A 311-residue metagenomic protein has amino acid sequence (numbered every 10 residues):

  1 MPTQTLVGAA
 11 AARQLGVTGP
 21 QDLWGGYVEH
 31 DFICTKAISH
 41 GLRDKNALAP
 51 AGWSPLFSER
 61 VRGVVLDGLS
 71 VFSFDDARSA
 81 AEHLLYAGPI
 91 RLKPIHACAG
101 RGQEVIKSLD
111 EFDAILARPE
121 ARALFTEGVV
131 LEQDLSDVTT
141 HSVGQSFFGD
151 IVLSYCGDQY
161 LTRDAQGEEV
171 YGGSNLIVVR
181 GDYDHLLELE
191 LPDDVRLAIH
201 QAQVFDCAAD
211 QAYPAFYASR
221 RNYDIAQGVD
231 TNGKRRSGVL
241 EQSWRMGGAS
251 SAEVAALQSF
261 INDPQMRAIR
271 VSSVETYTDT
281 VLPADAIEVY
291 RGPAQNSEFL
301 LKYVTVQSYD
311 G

Functional and structural regions predicted by a protein language model:
M1-A87: Conserved N-proximal alpha/beta basic substrate-recognition cap immediately N-terminal to, or forming the N-lobe
P2-L6, F32-L42, N46-A47, H96 (+2 more regions): Nucleotide/phosphate-binding sheet-loop regions of phosphoryl- and nucleotidyl-transfer enzymes
V71, H83-V105, L124-D137, E241: ATP-grasp fold ATP-binding core
S79-G88, A97, D224-R235: A short acidic-Thr-Gly-centered motif at the start of a beta-strand
I90-I115, T140-S142, D164-D184: Glycine-rich phosphate-binding loop of ATP-grasp-fold ATP-dependent ligases
D113-S174, N222-V239, S243-G247: Phosphate-binding site of ATP-dependent enzymes
F147-Q211, F216, Q242-E275: ATP-dependent carboxylate/phosphate-activation module, predominantly the ATP-grasp catalytic core and closely related
N262-G311: Peripheral (often C-terminal) accessory segments that flank ATP-dependent C-N-forming ligase machineries
